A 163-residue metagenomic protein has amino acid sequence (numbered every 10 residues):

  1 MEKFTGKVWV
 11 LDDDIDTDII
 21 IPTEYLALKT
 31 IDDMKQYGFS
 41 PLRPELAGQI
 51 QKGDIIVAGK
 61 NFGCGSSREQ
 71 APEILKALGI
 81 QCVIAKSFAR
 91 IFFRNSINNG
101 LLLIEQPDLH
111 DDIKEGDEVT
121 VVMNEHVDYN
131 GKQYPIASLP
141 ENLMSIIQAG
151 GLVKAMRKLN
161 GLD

Functional and structural regions predicted by a protein language model:
M1-L28: Polybasic, low-complexity association/targeting segments
K3, I55, P140-N142: Short hydrophobic "helix-edge" motifs at membrane interfaces and signal-peptide entry regions
D14, S66, G150-L152: Conformational gate/switch positions in structured elements
I19, D33, Y37, N95 (+2 more regions): Alpha-helical scaffold segments in soluble metabolic enzymes
I21-V122: Feature captures the catalytic cores and cofactor-binding loops of soluble hydro-lyases/lyases that act on carboxylate
N99-D163: Acidic, glycine-rich flexible loop/linker segments
